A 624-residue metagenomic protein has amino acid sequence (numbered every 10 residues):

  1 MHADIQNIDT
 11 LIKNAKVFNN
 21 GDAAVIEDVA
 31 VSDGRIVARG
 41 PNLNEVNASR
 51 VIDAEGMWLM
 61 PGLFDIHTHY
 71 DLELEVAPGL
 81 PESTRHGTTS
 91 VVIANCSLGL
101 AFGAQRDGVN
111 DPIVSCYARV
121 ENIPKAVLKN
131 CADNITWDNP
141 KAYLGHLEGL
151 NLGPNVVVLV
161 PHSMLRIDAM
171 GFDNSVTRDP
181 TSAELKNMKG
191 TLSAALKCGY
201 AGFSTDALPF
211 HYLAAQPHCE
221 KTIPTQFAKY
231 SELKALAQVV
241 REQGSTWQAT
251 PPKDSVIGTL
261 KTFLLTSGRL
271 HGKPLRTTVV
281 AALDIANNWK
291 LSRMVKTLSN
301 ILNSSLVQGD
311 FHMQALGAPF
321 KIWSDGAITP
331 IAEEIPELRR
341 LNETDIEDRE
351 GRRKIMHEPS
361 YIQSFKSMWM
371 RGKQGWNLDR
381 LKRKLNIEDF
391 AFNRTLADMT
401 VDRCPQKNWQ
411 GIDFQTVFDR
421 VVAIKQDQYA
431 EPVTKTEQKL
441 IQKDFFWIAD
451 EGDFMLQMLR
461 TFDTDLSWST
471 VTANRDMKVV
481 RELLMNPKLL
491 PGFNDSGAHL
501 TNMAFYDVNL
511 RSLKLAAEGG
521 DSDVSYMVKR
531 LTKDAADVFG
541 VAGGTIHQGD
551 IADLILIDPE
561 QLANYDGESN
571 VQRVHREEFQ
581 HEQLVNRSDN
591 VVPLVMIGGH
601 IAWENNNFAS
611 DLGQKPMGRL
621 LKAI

Functional and structural regions predicted by a protein language model:
H2-T10, V17-G62: Histidine-rich, glycine-flanked metal-binding segment
N7-K13, E45-A94, E578-E582, M596 (+1 more regions): Replace "His-x-His-based motif
A15, G34, G56, H67 (+10 more regions): Divalent metal-coordination and catalytic microenvironments
V17-D28, S469-N474, D523-Y526, A536-S569: Acidic, glycine-enriched loop/beta-strand segments at the rims of small-molecule binding/catalytic pockets
I66-L74, G171-K186, C219-F227, S255: Active-site mouth loops of central-metabolism enzymes
V76-G190, A194, C198-A201: Divalent-metal coordination cores built from histidine and acidic residues
Y143-L147, G153-N155, L159-A169, V176-S182 (+4 more regions): Active-site neighborhoods of metal-dependent hydrolases
R481-L489, V508, L556-N607, D611-G613: C-terminal cap of metal-dependent C-N hydrolases
